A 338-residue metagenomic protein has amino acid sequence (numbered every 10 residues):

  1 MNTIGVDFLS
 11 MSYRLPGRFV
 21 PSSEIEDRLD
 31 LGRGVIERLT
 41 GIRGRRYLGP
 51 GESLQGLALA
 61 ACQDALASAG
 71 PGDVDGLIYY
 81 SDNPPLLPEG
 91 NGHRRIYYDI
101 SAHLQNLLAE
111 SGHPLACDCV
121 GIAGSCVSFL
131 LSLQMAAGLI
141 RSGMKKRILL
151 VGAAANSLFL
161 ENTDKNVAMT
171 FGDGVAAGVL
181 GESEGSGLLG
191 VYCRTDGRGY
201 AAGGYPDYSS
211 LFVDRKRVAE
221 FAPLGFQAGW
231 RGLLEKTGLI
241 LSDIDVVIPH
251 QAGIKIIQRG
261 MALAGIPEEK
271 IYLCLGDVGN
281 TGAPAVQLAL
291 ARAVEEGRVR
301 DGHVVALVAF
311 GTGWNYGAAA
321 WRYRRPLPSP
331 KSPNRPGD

Functional and structural regions predicted by a protein language model:
M1-G51, D164-L224, A228-R231, F310 (+1 more regions): Condensing-enzyme catalytic core mediating Claisen C-C bond formation in acyl metabolism
R14, Y80-P85, G124-S128, G152-S157 (+2 more regions): Acidic, glycine-rich active-site loops and adjacent beta-strand->loop/helix elements that engage anionic groups
G34-Q55, P84-R147, A262-A289: Conserved catalytic cysteine-centered active-site region of acyl-thioester-dependent Claisen-condensing enzymes
A61-D75, A228-D245, A293-R298: Phosphate/pyrophosphate-binding loops at sites that engage ATP/ADP/AMP, CoA/4′-phosphopantetheine, polyphosphate
D73-E89: Membrane helical hairpin/interfacial module
R141-G172: Flexible, glycine-rich active-site loops centered on histidine and acidic residues that chelate a metal or position
L211-A222, Q227-L275: A contiguous, well-structured pocket-lining segment that forms one wall/lid of small-molecule binding clefts in soluble
A291-H303, V308, A320-P328, S332-R335: Catalytic phosphate/nucleotide-handling subdomain of diverse soluble enzymes
